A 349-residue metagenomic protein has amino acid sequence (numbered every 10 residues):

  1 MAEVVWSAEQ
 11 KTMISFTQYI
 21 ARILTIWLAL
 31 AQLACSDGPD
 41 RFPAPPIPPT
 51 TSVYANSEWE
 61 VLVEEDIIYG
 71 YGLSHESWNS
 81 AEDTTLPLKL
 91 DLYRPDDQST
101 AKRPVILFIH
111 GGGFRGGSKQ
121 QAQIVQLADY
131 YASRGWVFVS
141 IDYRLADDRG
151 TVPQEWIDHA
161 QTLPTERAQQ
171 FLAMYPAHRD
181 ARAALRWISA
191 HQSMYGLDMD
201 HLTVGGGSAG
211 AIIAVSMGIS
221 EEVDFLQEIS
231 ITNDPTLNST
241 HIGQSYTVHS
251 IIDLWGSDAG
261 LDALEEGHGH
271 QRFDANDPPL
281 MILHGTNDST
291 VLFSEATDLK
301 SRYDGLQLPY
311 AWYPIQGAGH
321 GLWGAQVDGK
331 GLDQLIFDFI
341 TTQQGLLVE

Functional and structural regions predicted by a protein language model:
F42-A101: N-terminal cap/lid segment of alpha/beta-hydrolase-fold proteins
A101-G112: Short beta-strand element of the alpha/beta-hydrolase
Q120-S140: Short amphipathic alpha-helix adjacent to the substrate-entry channel of hydrolases
E155-S193: Alpha/beta-hydrolase active-site loop
R179, A183-R272: Primarily recognizes the serine-hydrolase "nucleophile elbow" in alpha/beta-hydrolase and SGNH/GDSL folds
I282-H284, D288: Short beta-strand/loop motif that positions the catalytic acidic residue of the alpha/beta-hydrolase fold
S289-E295: Conserved alpha/beta-hydrolase "acid-adjacent" motif
T297-K300, D304-E349: C-terminal catalytic histidine-bearing segment of alpha/beta-hydrolase fold enzymes
